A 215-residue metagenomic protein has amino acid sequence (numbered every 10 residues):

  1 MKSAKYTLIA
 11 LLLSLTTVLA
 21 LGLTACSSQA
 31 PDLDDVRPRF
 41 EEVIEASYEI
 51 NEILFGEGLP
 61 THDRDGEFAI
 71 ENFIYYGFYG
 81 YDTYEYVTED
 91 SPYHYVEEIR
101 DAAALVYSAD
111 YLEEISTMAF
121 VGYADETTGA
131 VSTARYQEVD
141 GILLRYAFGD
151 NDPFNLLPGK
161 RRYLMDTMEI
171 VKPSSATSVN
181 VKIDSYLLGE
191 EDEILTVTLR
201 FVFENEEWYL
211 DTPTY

Functional and structural regions predicted by a protein language model:
M1-K2, S27: N-terminal hydrophobic targeting signals that begin at the initiator methionine
K2-L12: Bacterial N-terminal signal peptides that target proteins for export
L15: Aromatic (Trp/Tyr) and acidic
G22-A25: C-terminal motif of bacterial Sec signal peptides marking the signal peptidase cleavage site
Q29-Y215: Mature, Sec-exported extracytoplasmic domains of Gram-positive
